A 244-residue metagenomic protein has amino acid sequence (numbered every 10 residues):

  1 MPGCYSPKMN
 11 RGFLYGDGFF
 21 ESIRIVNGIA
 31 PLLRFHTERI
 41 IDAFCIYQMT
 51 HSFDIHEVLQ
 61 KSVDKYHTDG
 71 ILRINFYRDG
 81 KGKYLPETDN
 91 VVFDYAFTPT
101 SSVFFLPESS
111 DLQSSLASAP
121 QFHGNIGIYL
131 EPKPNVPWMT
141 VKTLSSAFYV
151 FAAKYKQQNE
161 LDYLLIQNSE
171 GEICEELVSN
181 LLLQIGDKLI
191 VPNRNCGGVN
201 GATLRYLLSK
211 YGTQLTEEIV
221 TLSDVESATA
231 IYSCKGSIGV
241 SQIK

Functional and structural regions predicted by a protein language model:
M1-F53, E57-D64, I71, Y77 (+1 more regions): Helix-start/capping segments and mature chain N-termini
